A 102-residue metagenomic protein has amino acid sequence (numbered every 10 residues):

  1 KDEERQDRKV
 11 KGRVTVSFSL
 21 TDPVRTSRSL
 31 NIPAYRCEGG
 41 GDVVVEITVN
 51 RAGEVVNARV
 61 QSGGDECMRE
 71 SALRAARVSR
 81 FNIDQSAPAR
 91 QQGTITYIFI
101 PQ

Functional and structural regions predicted by a protein language model:
K1-Y35, R74-V78: Acidic, low-complexity proline/glycine/alanine-rich linker and hinge segments
D2, Q6, V16, V43-V45 (+1 more regions): Hydrophobic residues positioned within well-ordered beta-strands of beta-sheet architectures
L20, Y35-Q91, Q102: A short, well-structured alpha-helical segment
